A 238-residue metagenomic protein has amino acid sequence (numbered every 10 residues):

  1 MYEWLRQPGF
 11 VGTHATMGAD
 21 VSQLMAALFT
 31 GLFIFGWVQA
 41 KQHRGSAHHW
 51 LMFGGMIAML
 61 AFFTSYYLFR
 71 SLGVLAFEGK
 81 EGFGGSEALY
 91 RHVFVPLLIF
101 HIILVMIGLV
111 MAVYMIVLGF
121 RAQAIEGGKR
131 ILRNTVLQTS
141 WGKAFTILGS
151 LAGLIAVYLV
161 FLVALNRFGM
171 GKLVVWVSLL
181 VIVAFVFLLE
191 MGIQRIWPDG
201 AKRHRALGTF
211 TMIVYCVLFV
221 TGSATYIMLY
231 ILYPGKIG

Functional and structural regions predicted by a protein language model:
M1-G238: Alpha-helical membrane insertion/targeting regions
